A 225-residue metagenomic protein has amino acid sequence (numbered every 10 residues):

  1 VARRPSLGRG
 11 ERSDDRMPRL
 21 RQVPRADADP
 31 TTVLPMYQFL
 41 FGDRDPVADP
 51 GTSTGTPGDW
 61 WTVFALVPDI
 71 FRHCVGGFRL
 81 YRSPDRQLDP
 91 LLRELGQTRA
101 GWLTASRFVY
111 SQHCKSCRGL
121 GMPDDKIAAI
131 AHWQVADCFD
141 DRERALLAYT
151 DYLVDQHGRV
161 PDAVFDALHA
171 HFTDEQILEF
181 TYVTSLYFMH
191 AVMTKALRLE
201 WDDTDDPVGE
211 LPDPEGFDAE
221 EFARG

Functional and structural regions predicted by a protein language model:
R3-L88, G209-G225: Secretory/endomembrane lumenal or extracellular ectodomains immediately following the signal peptide
W61-F64, C74-F78, L95-G101, I130-A131 (+2 more regions): Short alpha-helical scaffolding segments that buttress acidic/His motifs in well-ordered protein cores
F71-R86, A129-H132, D162-A170: Short amphipathic alpha-helical segments and their helix-coil junctions
R72, Q97-D124: Conserved alpha-helical segments that form or flank metal/cofactor-binding pockets of metalloenzymes
L88-D89, G121-D125, P161, T173-D174: Helix N-cap / loop-to-helix initiation motif
A131-D141: Acidic/His metal-coordination segments adjacent to aromatic residues that form catalytic metal sites in metalloenzymes
D140-Y182: Acidic/histidine-rich alpha-helical segments that form the ligand environment of transition-metal centers
V164, D174-E220: Preference for long, well-ordered alpha-helical segments
